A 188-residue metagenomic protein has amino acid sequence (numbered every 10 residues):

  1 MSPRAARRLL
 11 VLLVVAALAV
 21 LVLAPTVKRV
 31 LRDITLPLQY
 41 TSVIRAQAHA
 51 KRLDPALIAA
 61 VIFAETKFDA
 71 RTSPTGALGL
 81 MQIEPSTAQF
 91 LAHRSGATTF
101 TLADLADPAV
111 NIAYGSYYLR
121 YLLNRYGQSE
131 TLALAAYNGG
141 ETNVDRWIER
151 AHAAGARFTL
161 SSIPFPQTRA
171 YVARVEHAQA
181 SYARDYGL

Functional and structural regions predicted by a protein language model:
M1-A5: N-terminal Lys/Arg-rich, disordered targeting/topogenic segments
R7-R8, R174: Basic side chains
R8-T26: Hydrophobic membrane-insertion alpha-helices, especially the h-region of bacterial N-terminal signal peptides
L23-L188: Catalytic glycan-binding domains that act on GlcNAc-containing polysaccharides
